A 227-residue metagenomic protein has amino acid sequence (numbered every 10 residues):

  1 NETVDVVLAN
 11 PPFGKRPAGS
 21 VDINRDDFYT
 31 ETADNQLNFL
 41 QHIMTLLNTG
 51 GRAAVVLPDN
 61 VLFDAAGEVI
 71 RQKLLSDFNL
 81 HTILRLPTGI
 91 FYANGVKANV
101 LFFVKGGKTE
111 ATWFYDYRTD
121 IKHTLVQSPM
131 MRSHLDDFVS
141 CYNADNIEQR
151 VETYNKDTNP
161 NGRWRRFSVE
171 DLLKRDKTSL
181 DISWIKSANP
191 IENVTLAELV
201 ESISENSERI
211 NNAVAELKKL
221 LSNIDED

Functional and structural regions predicted by a protein language model:
N1-D227: A conserved structural/catalytic subdomain of Rossmann-like adenosyl-cofactor enzymes
